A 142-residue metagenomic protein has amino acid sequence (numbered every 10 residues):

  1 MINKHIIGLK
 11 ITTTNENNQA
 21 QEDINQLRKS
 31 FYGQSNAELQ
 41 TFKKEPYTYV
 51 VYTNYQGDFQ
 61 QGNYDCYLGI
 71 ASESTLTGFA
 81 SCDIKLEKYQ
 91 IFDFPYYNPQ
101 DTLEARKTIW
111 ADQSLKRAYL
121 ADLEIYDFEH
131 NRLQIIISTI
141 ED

Functional and structural regions predicted by a protein language model:
M1-D142: A solvent-exposed interaction/effector surface
